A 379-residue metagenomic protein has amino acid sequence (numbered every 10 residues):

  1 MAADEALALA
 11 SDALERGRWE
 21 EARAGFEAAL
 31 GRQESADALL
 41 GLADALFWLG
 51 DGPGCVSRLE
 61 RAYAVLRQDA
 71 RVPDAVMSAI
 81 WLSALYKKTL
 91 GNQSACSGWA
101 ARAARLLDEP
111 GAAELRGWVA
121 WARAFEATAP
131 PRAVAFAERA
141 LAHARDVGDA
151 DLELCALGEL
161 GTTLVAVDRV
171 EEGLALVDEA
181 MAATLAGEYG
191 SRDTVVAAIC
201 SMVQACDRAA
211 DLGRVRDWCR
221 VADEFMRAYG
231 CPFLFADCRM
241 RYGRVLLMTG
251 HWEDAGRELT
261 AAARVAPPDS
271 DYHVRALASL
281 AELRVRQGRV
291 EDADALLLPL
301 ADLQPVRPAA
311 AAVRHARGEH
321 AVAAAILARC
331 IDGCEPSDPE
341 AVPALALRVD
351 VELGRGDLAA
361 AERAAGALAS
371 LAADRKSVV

Functional and structural regions predicted by a protein language model:
D4-A6, A10-L14, R18-R23, E27 (+11 more regions): Helix-coil-helix junctions within alpha-helical repeat/solenoid scaffolds
R16, G91-S94, Y189-G190: Short coil/turn and helix-start
G50, S83-L90, A124-A127, P131 (+1 more regions): Short coil/turn linking the two alpha-helices of tandem helical-hairpin repeats
R71-P73, I80-A103: A contiguous, low-structure linker/loop signature
D74-A84, E114-A124: Amphipathic alpha-helical repeat scaffolds of TPR domains
V147-D149: A conserved hydrophobic secondary-structure block that centers on an alpha-helix together with its immediately flanking
G161-T163: Ligand-binding pocket scaffold of soluble enzyme catalytic domains
